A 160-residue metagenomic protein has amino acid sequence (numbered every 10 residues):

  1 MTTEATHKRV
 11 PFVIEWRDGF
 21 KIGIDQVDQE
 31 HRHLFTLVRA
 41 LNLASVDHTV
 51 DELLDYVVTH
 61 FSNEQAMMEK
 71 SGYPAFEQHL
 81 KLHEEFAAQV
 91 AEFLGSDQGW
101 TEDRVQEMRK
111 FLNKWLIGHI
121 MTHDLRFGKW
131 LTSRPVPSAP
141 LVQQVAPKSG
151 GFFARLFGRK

Functional and structural regions predicted by a protein language model:
T2-K160: Small-residue-biased structural context
